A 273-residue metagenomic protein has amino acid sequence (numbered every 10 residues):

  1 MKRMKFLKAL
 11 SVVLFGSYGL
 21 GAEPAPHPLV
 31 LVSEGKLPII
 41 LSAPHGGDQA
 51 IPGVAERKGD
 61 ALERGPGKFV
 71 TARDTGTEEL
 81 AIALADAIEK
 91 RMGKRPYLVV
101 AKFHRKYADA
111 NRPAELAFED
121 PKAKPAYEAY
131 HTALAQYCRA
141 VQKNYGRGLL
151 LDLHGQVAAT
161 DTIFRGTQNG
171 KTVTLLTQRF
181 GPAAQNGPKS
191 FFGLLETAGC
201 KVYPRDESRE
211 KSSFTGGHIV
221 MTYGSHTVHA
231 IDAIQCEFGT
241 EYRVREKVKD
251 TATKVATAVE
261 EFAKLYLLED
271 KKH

Functional and structural regions predicted by a protein language model:
R3-L7: N-terminal export leaders
L10-A25: Bacterial Sec-dependent signal peptides at the C-terminal "C-region" and cleavage site
E23-K272: N-terminal catalytic or cofactor-binding beta/alpha core of small enzyme domains
